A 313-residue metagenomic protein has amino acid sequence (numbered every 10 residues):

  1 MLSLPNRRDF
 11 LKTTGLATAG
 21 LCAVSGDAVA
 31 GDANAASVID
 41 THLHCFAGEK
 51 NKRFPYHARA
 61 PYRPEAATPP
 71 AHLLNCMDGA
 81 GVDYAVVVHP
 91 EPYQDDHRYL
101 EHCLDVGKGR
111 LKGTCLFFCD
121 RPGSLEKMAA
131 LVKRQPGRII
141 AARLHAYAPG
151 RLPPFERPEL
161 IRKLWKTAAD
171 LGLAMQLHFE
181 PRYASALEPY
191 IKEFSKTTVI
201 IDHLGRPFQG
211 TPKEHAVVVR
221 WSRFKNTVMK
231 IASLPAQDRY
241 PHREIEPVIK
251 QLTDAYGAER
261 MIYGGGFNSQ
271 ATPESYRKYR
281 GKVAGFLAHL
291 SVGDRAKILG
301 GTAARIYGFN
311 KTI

Functional and structural regions predicted by a protein language model:
L2-V24, N34-T41, R63-Y84, M229 (+3 more regions): Mid-to-C-terminal alpha-helical segments outside catalytic/metal-binding sites
A30-P55: Replace "His-x-His-based motif
S37, G81-A85, G107-G113, P136-I140 (+4 more regions): Short, well-ordered coil/turn segments that N-cap beta-strands
L43, P90, L204, G266-F267: Active-site metal-binding loops of divalent metal-dependent hydrolases
A47-A71, C76-D83, R134-P149, T197-T198 (+2 more regions): Active-site gating loops and adjacent loop-to-helix segments of metal-dependent hydrolytic enzymes
P69-L73, D95-Y99, G123-M128, A184-L187 (+2 more regions): Alpha-helical scaffolding within the catalytic cores of extracellular/periplasmic polymer-degrading hydrolases
Y93-R182, P189, V228-Q237, R243: Active-site gating/metal-coordination segments in enzymes
P154-I262, N310-K311: Catalytic pocket-lining loop regions of alpha/beta-barrel enzymes, especially the amidohydrolase/enolase/GH5 lineages
